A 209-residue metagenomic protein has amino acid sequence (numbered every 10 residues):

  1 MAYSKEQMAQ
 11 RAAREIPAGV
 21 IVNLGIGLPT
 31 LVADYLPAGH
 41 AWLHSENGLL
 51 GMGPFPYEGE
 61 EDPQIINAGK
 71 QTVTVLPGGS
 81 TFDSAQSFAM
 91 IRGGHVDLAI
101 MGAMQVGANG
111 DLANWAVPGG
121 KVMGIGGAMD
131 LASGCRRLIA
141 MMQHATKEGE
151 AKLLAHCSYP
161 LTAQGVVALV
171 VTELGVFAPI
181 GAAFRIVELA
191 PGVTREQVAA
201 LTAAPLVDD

Functional and structural regions predicted by a protein language model:
M1-P77: N-terminal active-site beta-alpha-beta segment that forms phosphate/nucleotide-binding and substrate-recognition loops
S4-Q7, Y57-D209: Conserved phosphate- and dinucleotide-binding cores of soluble alpha/beta proteins, encompassing both enzyme active
